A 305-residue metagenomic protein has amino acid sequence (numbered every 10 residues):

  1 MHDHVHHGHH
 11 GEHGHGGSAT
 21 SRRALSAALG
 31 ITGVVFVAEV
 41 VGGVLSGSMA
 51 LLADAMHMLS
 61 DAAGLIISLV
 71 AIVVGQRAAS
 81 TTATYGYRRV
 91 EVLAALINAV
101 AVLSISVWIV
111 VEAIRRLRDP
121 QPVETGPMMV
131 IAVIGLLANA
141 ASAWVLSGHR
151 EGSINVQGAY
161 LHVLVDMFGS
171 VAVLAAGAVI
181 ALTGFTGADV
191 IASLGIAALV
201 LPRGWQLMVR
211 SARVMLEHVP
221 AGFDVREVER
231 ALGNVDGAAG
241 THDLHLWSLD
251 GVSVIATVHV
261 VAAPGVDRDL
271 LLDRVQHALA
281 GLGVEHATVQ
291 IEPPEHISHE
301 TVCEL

Functional and structural regions predicted by a protein language model:
H2-S21, A50, M56, G64-A71 (+1 more regions): Alpha-helical transmembrane segments and adjacent TM-loop junctions that form the membrane-embedded core of multi-pass
S26-V41: First transmembrane helix
A38-V40, I72-G75: Alpha-helical transmembrane segments of multi-pass membrane proteins
V40-L52: Short, hydrophobic transmembrane alpha-helix segments
